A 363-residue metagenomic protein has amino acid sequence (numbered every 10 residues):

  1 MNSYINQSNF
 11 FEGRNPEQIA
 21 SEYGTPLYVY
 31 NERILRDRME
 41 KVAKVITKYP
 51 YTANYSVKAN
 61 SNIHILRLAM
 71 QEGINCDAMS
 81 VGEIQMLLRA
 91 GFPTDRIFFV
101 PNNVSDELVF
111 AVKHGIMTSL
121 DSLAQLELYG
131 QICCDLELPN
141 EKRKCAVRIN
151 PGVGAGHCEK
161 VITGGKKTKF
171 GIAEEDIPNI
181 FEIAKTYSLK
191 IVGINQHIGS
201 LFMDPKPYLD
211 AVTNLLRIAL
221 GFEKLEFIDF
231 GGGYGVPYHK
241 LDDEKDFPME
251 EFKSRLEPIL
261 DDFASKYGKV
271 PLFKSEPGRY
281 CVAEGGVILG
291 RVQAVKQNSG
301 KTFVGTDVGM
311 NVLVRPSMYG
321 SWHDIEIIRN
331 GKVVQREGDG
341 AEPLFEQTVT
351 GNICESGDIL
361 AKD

Functional and structural regions predicted by a protein language model:
M1-R143, E182-K190, L220: A charged N-terminal "starter" segment
F11-R14, Y30-D37, N60, A124 (+9 more regions): Conserved active-site and cofactor/substrate-binding residues in soluble primary-metabolism enzymes
L35, K58, S80, A111 (+5 more regions): Conserved, mostly hydrophobic/aromatic
V57-S61, G82-E83, N103-S105, S122-A124 (+5 more regions): Active-site-proximal loop/turn and secondary-structure-junction residues that shape catalytic pockets, frequently
N75, F98, S119, A146-R148 (+6 more regions): Structured core elements
P139-G154: Glycine-rich, aromatic-flanked loop segments that form ligand/cofactor-binding clefts across common enzyme folds
P151-A294: Active-site loop/helix belt of alpha/beta enzymes
V270-D363: Charged (often Lys/Glu-rich) extended helix/loop segments that serve as interaction or gating elements
